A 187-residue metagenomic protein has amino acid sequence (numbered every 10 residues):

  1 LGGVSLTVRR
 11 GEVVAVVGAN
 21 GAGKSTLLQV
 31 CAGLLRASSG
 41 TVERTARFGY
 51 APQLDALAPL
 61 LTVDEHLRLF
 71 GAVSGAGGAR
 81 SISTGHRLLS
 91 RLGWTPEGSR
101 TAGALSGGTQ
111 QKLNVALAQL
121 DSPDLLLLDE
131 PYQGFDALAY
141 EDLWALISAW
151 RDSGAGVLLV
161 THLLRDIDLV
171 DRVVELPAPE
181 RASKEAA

Functional and structural regions predicted by a protein language model:
V17-A19: The feature captures the beta-strand-to-loop junction immediately N-terminal to the Walker
A32: Helix-to-loop junction immediately C-terminal to a conserved catalytic motif
L61-V73: Q-loop/switch helix immediately C-terminal to the Walker
R68, R80-E97: Conserved ABC ATPase "signature" region
T101-G108: Conserved ABC ATPase signature
L126-E130: Catalytic Walker B motif of ABC-type/P-loop ATPase nucleotide-binding domains
V160-H162: H-loop/switch region of ABC-family ATPase nucleotide-binding domains
